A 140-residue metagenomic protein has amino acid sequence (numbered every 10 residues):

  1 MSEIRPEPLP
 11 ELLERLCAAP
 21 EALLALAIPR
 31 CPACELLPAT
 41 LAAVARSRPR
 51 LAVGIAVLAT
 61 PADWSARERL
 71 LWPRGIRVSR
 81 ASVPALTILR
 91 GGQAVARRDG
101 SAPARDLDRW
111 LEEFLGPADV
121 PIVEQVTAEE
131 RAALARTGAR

Functional and structural regions predicted by a protein language model:
M1, L23-P29, A62-L70: Short, mixed-charge, low-aromatic patches
M1-A22, G91, A104-R140: N-terminal leader/targeting and pre-domain segments
R5-L51: Local sequence-structure signature of Cys/Sec-based thiol-disulfide redox active-site neighborhoods
I28-R30, L70-W72, V83, A132 (+1 more regions): Generic detector of bulky aromatic hydrophobic side chains
R46, R50-P117: Thioredoxin-like thiol-disulfide oxidoreductase module
